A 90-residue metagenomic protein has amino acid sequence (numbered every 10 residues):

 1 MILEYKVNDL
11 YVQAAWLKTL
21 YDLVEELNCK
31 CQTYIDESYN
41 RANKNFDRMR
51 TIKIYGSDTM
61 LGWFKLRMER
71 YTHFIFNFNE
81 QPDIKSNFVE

Functional and structural regions predicted by a protein language model:
M1-Q13: Short glycine-/aliphatic-rich beta-strand segments at the starts of folded cytosolic domains
E4, E25-E26, E37, E69 (+2 more regions): Glutamate identity and glutamate-enriched acidic tracts
L10-Q13, D36-N45, N77-E90: Short proline/glycine- and acidic-rich turn/helix-capping motifs at secondary-structure junctions
W16-K18: Ser/Thr-Pro-rich, acidic low-complexity intrinsically disordered regions of eukaryotic RNA-binding
L20-L23: Short amphipathic alpha-helical segments
E26-M68, T72-I75: Acidic, low-complexity, intrinsically disordered interaction modules
